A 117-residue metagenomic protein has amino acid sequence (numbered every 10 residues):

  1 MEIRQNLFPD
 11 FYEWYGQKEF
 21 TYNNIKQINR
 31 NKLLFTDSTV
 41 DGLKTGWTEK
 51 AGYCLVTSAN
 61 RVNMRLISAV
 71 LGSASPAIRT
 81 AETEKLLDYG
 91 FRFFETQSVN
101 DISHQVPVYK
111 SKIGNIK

Functional and structural regions predicted by a protein language model:
M1-K117: Domain-terminus/edge residues, biased toward the C-terminal soluble/receptor-binding domains of extracytoplasmic
